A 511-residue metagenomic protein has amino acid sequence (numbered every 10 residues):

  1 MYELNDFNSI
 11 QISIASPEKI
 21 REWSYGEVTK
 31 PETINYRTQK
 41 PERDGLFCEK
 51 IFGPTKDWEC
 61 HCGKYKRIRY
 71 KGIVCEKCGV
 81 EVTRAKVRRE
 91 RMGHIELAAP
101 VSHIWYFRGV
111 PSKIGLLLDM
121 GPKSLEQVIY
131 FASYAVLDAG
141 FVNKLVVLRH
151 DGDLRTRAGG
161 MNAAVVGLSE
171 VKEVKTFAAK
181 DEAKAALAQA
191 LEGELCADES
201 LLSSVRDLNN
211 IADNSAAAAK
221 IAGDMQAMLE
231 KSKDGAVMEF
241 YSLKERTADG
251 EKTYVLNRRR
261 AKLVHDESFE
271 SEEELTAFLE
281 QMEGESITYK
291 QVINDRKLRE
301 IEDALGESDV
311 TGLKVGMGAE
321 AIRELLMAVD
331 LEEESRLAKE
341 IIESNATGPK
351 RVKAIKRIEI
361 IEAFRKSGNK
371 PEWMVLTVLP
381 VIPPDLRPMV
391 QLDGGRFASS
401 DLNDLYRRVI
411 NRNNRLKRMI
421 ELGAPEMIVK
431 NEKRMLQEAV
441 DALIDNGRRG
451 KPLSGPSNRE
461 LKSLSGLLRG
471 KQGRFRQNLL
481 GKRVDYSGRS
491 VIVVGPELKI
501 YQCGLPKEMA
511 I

Functional and structural regions predicted by a protein language model:
M1-I511: Extended, highly charged clamp/arch subdomains and adjacent linkers that form or line substrate-binding channels
